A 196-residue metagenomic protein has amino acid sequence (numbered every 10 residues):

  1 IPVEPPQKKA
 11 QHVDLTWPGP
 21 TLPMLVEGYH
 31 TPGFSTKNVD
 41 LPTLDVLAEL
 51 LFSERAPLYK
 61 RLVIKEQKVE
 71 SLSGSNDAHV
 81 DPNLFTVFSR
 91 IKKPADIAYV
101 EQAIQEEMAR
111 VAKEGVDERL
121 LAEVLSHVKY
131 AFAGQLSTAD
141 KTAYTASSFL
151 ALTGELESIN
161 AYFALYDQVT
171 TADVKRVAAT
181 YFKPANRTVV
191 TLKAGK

Functional and structural regions predicted by a protein language model:
I1-S35, E49-A98, L120-H127, K141-T145 (+2 more regions): Non-catalytic beta-strand/loop surface segments
Q105-V116: A common structural junction motif
M108, L125-F132: Acidic helix/loop microenvironments that form the catalytic cleft of cell-wall polysaccharide enzymes
A112, V124, Q135, D140 (+2 more regions): C-terminal soluble interaction/assembly domains
A131, F149-A151, E155, P184 (+1 more regions): Non-catalytic accessory/assembly modules
